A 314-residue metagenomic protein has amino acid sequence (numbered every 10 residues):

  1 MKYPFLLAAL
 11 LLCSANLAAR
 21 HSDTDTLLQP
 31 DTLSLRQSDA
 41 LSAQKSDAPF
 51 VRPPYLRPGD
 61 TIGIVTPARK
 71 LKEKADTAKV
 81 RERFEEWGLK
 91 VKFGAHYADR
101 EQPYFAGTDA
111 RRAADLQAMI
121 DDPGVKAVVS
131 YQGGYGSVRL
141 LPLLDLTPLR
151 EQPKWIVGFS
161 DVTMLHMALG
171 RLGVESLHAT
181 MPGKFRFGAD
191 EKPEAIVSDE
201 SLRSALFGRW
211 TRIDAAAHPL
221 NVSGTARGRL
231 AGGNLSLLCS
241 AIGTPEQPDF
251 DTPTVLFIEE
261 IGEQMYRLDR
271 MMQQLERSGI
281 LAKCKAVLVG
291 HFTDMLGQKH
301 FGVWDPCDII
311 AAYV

Functional and structural regions predicted by a protein language model:
M1-L27, S34-L35, A40-Q44: Bacterial Sec-dependent N-terminal signal peptides
K45-G124: ATP/NTP phosphate-donor binding region
A127-V129, V157, V255-F257, L288: Structural motif
L144-A168, E175-M181: Short, acidic/small-residue loops that bind anionic groups at enzyme active sites
E175-C239, G243: Conserved anion/nucleotide-ligand pocket segment
L230-M272: Oxyanion-binding "anion nests"
R270-V314: C-terminal active-site/capping subdomain that shapes the small-molecule cofactor and substrate pocket of enzyme
